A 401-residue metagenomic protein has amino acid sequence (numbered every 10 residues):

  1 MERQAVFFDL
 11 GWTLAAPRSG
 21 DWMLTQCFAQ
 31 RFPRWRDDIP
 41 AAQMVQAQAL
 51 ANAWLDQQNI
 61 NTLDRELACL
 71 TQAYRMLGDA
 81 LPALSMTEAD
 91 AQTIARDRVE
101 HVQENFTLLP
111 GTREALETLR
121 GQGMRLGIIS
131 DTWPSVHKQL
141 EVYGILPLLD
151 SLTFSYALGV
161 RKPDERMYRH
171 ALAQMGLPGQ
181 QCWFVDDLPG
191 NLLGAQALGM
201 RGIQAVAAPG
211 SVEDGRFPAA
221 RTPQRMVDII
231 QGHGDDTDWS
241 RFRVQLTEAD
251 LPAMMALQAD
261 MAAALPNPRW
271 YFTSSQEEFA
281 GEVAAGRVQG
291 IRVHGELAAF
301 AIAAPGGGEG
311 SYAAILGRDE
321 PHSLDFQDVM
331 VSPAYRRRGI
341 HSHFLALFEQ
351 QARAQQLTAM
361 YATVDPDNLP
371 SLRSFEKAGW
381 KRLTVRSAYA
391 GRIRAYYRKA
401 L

Functional and structural regions predicted by a protein language model:
M1-V6, E88-A91, R113, E117 (+2 more regions): Asp-based, Mg2+/Mn2+-dependent phosphohydrolase catalytic module
E2-P110, G121: N-terminal helical cap/lid subdomain that shapes the substrate entry/recognition surface in HAD-like hydrolases
R96-V102, P266-V293, I302, G308: Active-site rim helix/loop that mediates acceptor-substrate recognition in acyltransferases
D164-R169, V331, R337-Q350, R373 (+1 more regions): Conserved acetyl-CoA-binding loop-helix of GNAT-fold acetyltransferases
Q180-W183, A352-V364: Conserved GNAT acetyl-CoA-binding A-motif
D186-G190, A362-L372, Y389-A390: Conserved beta-strand-loop-alpha-helix junction that forms the acyl-donor binding cleft
L192-L198, S342, P366-T384: Conserved active-site alpha-helix within GNAT-family acetyltransferase domains
F300-D328, Y389: Conserved acyl-donor/pantetheine-binding loop and adjacent beta-alpha core of acyl/acetyltransferases and related
